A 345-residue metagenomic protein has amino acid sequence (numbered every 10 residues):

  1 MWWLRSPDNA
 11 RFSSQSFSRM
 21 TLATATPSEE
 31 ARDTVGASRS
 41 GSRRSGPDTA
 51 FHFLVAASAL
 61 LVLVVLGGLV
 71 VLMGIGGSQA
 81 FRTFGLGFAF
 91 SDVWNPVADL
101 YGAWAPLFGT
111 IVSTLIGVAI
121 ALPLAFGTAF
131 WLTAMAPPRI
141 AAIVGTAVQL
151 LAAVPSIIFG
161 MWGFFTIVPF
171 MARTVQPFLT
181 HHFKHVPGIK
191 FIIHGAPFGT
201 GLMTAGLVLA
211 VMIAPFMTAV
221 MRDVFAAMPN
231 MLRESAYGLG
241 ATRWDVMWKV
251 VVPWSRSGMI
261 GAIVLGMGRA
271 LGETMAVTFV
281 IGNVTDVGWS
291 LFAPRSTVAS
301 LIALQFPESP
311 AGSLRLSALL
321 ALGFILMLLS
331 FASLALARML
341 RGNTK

Functional and structural regions predicted by a protein language model:
M1-A59, L336-K345: Transmembrane alpha-helical segments of polytopic membrane transport and secretion proteins
S6, V277-M327: Interhelical loop and adjacent transmembrane-helix boundary motif in polytopic membrane transport permeases
S6, V35-L54, M73-G117, P137 (+2 more regions): Periplasmic/extracellular loop-to-transmembrane helix junction in inner-membrane transport proteins
S13, A219-A226, N230, Y237 (+1 more regions): C-terminal transmembrane helix and the adjacent membrane-cytosol boundary/short C-terminal tail of inner/organellar
T83-Y101, F159-V211: Membrane-interfacial helix termini and adjacent extracytoplasmic/periplasmic loops of multi-pass transporters
F108, V112-I120, L124, T128 (+4 more regions): Hydrophobic alpha-helical transmembrane segments of multipass integral membrane proteins, especially permease/channel
G117-V148, A337-N343: Transmembrane-helix boundary motif in ABC transporter permease subunits
L150, V154, I158, M217-V224 (+3 more regions): Transmembrane alpha-helices
